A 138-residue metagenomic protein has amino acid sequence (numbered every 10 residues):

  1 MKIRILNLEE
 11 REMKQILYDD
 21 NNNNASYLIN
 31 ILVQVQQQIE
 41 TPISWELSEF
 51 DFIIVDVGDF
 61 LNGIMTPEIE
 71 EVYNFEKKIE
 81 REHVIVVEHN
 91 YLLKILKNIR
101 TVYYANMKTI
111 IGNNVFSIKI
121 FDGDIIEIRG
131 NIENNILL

Functional and structural regions predicted by a protein language model:
M1-L138: Structured alpha/beta or helical-core interaction and ligand-binding surfaces enriched in interleaved
